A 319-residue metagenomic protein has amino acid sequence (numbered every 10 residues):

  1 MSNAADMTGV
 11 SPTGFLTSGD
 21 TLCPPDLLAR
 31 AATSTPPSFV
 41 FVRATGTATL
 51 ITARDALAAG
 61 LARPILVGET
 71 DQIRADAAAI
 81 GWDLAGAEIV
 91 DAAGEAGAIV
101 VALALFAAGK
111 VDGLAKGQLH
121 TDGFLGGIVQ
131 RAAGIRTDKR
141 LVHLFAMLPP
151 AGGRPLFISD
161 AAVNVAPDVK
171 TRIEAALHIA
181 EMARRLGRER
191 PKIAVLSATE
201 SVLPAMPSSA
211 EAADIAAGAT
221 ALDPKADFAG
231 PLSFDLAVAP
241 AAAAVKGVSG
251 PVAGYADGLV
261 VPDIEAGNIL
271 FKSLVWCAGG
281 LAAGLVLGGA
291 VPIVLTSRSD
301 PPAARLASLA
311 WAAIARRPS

Functional and structural regions predicted by a protein language model:
S2-S319: Anion-binding alpha/beta catalytic cores of soluble intermediary-metabolism enzymes, centered on
